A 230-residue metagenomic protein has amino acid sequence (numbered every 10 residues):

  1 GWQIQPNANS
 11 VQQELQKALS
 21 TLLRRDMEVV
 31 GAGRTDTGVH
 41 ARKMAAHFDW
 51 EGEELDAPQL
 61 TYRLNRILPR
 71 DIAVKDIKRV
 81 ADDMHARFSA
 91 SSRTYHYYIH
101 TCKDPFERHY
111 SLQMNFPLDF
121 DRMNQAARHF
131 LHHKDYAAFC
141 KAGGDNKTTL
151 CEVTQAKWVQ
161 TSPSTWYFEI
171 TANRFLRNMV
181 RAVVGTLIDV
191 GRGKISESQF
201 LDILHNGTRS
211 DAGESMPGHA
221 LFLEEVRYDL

Functional and structural regions predicted by a protein language model:
G1-L230: Structured-RNA-binding interfaces characteristic of tRNA pseudouridine synthases
